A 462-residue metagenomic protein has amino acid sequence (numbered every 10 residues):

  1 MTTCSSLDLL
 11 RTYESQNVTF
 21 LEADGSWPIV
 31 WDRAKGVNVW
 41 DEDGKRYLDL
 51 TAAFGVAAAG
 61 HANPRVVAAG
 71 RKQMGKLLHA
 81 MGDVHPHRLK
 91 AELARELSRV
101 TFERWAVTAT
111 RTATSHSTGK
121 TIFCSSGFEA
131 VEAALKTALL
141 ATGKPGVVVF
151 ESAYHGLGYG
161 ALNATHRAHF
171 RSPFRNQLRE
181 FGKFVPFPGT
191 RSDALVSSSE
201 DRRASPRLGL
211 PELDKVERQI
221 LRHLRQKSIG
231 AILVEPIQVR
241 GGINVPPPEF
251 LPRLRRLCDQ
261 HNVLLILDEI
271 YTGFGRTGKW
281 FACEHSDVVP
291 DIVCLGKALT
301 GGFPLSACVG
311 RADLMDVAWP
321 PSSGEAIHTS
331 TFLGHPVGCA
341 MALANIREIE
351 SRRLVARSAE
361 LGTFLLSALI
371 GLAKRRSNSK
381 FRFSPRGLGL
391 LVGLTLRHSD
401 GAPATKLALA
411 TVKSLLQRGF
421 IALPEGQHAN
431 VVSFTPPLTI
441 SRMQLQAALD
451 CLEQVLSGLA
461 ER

Functional and structural regions predicted by a protein language model:
M1-R462: Conserved N-terminal phosphate-binding loop of PLP-dependent enzymes in the Aspartate aminotransferase
